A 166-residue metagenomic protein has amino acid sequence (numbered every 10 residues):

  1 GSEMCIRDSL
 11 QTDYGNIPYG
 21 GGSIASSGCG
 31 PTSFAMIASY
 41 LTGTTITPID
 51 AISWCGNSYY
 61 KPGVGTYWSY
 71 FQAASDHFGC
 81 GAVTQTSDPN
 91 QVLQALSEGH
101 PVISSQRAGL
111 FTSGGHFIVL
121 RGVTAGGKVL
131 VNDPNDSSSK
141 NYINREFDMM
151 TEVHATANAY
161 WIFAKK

Functional and structural regions predicted by a protein language model:
S2-E3, R7-Y60: Active-site-adjacent structural segments surrounding the nucleophilic cysteine of cysteine proteases and isopeptidases
C29, P101-D136: Catalytic nucleophile-His microenvironment captured as a short glycine-rich beta-strand/loop that brackets
G30-A38, P48-I52, W68-S75, P89 (+3 more regions): Extracytoplasmic/secreted envelope proteins and their assembly/folding machinery, especially bacterial periplasmic
S33, I37-T45, C55-Y59, S75-G79 (+3 more regions): Sec/Tat-exported extracytoplasmic proteins
S53-T86: Mid-length scaffold segments of soluble, non-membrane domains
G63-S69, F111-H116, S139-Y142: Extracytoplasmic/secreted cell-surface and envelope-processing proteins
L93-G99: Soluble sensory domains of the PAS superfamily and closely related sensory modules
V123-K166: Noncatalytic regulatory segments and standalone regulatory/sensor domains
